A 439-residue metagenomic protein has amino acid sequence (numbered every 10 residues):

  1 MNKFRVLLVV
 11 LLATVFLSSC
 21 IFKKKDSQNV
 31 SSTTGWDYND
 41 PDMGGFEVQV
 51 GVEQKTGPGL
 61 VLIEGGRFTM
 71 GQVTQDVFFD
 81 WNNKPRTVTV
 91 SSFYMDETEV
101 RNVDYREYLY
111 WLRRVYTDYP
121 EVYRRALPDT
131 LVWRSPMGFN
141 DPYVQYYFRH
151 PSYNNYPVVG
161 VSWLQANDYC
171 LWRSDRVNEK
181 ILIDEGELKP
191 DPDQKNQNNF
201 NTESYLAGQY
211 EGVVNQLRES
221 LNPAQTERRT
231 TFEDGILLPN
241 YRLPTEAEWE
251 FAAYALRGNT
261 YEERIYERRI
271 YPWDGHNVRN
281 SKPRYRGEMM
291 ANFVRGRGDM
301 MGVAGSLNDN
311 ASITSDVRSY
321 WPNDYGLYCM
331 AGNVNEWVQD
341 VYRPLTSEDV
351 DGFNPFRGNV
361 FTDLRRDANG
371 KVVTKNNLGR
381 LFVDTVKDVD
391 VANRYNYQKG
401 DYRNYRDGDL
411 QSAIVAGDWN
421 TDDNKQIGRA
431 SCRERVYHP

Functional and structural regions predicted by a protein language model:
M1-L8: Bacterial N-terminal signal peptides that target proteins for export
R5, F79-R86, Y146-F148, R229-T231: Short, flexible, solvent-exposed loop/turn segments with mixed acidic/basic and small polar residues
V9-V10, S412: Generic signature of intrinsically disordered, low-complexity, basic-rich segments and short cationic peptides
L17-S19: C-terminal motif of bacterial Sec signal peptides marking the signal peptidase cleavage site
K24-D40, L62-I63, T69, T74 (+4 more regions): Functional-site microenvironments in short loops/helix caps that host divalent-cation chemistry
P41-T56, Q225-T231: A short, compositionally biased domain-edge/stem linker segment
V52-D141, N154-V177, G332: A short glycine-rich, aromatic-capped structural motif
